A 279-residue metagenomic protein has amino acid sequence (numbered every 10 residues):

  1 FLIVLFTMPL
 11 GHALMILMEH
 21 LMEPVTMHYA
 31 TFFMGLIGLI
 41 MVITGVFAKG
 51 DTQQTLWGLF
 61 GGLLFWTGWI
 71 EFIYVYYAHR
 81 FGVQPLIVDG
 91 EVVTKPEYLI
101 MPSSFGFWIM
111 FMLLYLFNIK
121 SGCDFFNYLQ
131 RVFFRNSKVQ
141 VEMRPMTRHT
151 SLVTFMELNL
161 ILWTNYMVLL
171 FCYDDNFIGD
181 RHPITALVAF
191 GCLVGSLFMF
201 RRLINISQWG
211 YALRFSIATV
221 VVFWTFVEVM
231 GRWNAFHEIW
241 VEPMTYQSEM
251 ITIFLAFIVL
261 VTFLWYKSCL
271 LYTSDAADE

Functional and structural regions predicted by a protein language model:
M8-G11, F33-V46: Central hydrophobic cores of alpha-helical transmembrane segments in multi-pass inner-membrane proteins across all
I16-V25, V46-G50, D175-N176: Short, hydrophobic transmembrane alpha-helix segments
M22-G38, H182-L187: Loop-to-helix transition at the N-terminal end of transmembrane alpha-helices
I37-L39, S104-N118, G191-C192, T252-F263: Hydrophobic cores of alpha-helical transmembrane segments in multi-pass inner/ER membrane proteins, independent
T52-S137: Membrane-interface helix-loop-helix junctions at boundaries between adjacent transmembrane segments
I100, L113-Y211: Long, contiguous internal "core" modules enriched in hydrophobic/ aromatic residues
F223-E238: Hydrophobic alpha-helical transmembrane segments in multi-pass integral membrane proteins
Y272-D278: Conserved small/polar residues in nucleotide/adenosyl-binding loops
